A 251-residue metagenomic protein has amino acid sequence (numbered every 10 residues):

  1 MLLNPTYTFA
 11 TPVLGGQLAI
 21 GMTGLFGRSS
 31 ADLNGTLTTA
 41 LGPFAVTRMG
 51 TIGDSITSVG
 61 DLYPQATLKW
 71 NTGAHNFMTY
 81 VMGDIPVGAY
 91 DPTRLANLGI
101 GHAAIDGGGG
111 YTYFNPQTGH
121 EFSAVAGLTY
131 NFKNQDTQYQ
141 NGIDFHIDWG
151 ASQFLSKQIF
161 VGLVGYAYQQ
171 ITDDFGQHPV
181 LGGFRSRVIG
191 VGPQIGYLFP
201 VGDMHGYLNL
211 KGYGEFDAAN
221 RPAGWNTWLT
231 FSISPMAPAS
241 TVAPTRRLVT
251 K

Functional and structural regions predicted by a protein language model:
M1-N4, V59-Y63, H102-D106, G142-H146 (+2 more regions): Transmembrane beta-barrel architecture of outer-membrane proteins
M1-T11, Q17: N-terminal low-complexity, intrinsically disordered segments
L3-P5, I20, P64-A66, T79-V81 (+5 more regions): Membrane-embedded beta-strands of outer-membrane beta-barrel proteins, especially the hydrophobic/small aromatic
N4-P5, H75, G119-H120, I159 (+1 more regions): A general secondary-structure boundary signal
T6-T8, T23-G27, Y213, S232: Acidic/polar N-terminal loop/beta-strand segments that form early-domain functional surfaces
P12-N141, G182-G183, P200, M236: Outer-membrane pore/translocation modules
Q135-K251: Outer membrane beta-barrel transmembrane domains
